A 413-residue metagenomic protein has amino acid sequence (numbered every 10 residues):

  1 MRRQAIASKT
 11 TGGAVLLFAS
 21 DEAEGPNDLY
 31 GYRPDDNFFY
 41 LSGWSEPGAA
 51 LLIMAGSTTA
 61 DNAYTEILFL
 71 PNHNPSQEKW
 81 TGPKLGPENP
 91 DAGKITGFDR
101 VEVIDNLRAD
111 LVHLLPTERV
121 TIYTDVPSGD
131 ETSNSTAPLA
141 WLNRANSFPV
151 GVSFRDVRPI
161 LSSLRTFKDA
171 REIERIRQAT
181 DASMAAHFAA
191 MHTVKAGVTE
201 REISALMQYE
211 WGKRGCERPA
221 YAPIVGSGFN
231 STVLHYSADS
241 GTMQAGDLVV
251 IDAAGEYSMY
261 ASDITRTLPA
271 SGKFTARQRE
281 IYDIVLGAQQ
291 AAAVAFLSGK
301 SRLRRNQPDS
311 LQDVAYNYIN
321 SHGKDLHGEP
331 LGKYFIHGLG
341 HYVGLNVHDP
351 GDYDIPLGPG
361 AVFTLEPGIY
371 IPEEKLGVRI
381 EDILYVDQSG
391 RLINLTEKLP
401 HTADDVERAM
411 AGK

Functional and structural regions predicted by a protein language model:
M1-K413: Active-site neighborhoods and metal-handling regions in enzymes and metal-associated proteins
